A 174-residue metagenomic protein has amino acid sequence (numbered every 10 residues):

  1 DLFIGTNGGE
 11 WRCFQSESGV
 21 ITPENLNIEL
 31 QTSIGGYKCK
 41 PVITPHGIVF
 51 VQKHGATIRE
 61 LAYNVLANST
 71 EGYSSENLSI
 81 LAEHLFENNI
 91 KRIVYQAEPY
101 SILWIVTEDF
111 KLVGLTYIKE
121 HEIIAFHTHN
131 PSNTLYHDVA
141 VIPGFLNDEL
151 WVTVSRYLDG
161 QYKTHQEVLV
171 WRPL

Functional and structural regions predicted by a protein language model:
F3-G5, F50, I105: A structural signal for short, well-ordered beta-strand segments and their strand-loop junctions that often border
F3-S18: Surface-exposed extracellular loop regions of Gram-negative outer-membrane beta-barrel proteins
W11, P23, T32-G36, I43 (+2 more regions): Beta-sheet repeat architectures centered on beta-propellers
Q15-E29: Phosphoinositide-binding peripheral membrane targeting modules
